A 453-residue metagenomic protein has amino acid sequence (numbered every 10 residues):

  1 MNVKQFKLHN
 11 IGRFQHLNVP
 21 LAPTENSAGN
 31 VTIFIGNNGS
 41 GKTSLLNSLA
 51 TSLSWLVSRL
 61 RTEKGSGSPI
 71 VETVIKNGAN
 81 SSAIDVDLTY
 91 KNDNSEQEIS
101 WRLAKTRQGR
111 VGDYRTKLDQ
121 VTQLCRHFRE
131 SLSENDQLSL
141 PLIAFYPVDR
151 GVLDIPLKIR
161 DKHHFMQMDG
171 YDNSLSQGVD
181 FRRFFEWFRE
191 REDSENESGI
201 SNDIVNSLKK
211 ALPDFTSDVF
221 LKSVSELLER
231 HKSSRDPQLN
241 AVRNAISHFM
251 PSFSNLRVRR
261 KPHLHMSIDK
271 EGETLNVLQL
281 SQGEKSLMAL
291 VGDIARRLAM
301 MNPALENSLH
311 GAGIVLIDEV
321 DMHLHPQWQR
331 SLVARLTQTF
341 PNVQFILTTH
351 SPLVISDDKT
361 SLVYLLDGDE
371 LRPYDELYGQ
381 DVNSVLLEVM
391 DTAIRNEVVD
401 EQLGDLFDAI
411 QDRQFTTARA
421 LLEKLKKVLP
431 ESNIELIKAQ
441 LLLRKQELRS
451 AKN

Functional and structural regions predicted by a protein language model:
M1-E63, N255, R260-I394: Switch/communication elements of ASCE P-loop NTPase nucleotide-binding domains
M1-I200, I410, P430-N453: P-loop NTPase switch/coupling surface
N2, L132-E134, A334, Q338 (+1 more regions): RecA-like P-loop NTPase motor core
N2, T89-K91, S174-L287, G292-H310: Extended helical coiled-coil dimerization/tether regions that scaffold and oligomerize large DNA-maintenance assemblies
T43, L140-I143, R182, K285-M288 (+5 more regions): Non-catalytic, well-ordered alpha-helical scaffold segments
L49, L53, L88, C125-N135 (+4 more regions): Hydrophobic, Leu/Ile/Phe/Ala-enriched alpha-helical segments that form helix-helix packing faces
Q120, S234-A241, S286, W328 (+2 more regions): Soluble or luminal CAZymes and related metallo-dependent hydrolases
I159, V258-R260, V398-Q402: Short coil/turn segments at secondary-structure boundaries
